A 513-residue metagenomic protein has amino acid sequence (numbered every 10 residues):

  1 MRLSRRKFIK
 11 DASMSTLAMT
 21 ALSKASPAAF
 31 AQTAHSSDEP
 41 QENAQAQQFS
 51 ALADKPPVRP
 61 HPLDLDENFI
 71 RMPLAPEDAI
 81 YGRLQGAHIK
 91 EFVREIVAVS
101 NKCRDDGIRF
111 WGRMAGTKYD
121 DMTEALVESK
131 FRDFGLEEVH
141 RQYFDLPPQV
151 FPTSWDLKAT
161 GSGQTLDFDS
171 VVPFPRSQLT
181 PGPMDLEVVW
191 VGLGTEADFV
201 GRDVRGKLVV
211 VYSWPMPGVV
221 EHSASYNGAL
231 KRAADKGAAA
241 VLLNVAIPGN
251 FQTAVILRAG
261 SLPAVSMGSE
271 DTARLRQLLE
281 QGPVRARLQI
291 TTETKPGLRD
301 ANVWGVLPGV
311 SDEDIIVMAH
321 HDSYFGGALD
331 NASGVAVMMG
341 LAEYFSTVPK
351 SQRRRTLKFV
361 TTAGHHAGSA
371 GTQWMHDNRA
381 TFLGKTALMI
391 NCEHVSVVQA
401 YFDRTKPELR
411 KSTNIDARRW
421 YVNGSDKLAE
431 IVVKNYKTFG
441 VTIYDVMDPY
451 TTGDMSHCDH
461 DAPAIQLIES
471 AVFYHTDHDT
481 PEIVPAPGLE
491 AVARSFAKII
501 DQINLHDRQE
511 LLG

Functional and structural regions predicted by a protein language model:
K7-A31: N-terminal export signals
E39-D120, A125, S129, F134 (+2 more regions): N-terminal hydrophobic or amphipathic helices/low-complexity stretches enriched in small/hydrophobic/Pro/Gly
A75-L84, I108-D121, W190, P215-A224 (+6 more regions): Second-shell loop/turn segments in exported
L84, H88, V93, V97-R104 (+14 more regions): Sec/Tat-exported extracytoplasmic proteins
E91-R94, C103-L208, P215-M216: Noncatalytic luminal/extracellular "stalk/propeptide" segments of secretory-pathway proteins
F168-G201, I256-L329, G340-E343, T347-V348 (+1 more regions): Soluble metallo-hydrolase cores and metallopeptidase-like ectodomains found primarily in the secretory/periplasmic
V310-D312, T362-Q466: Metal-dependent peptidase/peptidase-like ectodomains
V472-G513: His/Asp/Glu-rich mid-to-C-terminal helical/loop segments that flank catalytic regions of hydrolases
